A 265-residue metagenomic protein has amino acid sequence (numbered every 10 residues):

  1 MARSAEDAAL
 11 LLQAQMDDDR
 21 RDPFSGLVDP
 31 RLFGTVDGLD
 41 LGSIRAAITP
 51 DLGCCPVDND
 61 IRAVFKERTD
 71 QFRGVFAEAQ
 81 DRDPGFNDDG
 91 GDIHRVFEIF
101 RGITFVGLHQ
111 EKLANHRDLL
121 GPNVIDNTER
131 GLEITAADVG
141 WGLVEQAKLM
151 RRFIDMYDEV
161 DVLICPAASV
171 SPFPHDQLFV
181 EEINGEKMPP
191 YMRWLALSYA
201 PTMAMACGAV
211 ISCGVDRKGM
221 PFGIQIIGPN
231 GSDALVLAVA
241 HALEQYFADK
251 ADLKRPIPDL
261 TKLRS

Functional and structural regions predicted by a protein language model:
M1-A63, H241, Q245-S265: A short helix-breaking turn/cap at a secondary-structure junction
M1-Q15, T202-G223: Short glycine/serine-rich loop segments
P23-R95, I99, L132-E133, V215: Gly/Ser-rich, acidic/histidine-flanked active-site/gating loops
S25, W141, F173-W194: Short, surface-exposed loop/helix-turn segments at secondary-structure junctions that function as lids/hinges flanking
L32, N59-P84, Q110-N115, V139-V160: Acyltransferase
T35-T49, Q80, I99-R151, P166 (+2 more regions): Short helix-loop capping/hinge segments that flank enzyme active sites or metal/cofactor-binding pockets
I154-D155, M188-S212: Small-aliphatic-rich amphipathic alpha-helix that forms the alpha element of a beta-alpha
M220-P229, V236-L237: Short, well-ordered beta-strand elements
